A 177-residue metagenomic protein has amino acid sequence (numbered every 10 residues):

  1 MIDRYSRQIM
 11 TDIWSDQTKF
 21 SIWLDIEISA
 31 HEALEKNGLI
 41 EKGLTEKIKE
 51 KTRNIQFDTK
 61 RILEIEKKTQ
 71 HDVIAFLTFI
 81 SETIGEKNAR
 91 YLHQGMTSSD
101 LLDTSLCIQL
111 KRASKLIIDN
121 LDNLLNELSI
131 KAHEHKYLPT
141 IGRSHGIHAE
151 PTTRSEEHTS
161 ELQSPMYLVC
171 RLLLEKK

Functional and structural regions predicted by a protein language model:
M1-S155, S160: A helix-coil-helix interface module used to build multimeric assemblies and to scaffold catalytic/cofactor sites
E156-K177: Single conserved hydrophobic/aromatic residue that forms the stacking wall/gate of nucleotide- or nucleobase-binding
